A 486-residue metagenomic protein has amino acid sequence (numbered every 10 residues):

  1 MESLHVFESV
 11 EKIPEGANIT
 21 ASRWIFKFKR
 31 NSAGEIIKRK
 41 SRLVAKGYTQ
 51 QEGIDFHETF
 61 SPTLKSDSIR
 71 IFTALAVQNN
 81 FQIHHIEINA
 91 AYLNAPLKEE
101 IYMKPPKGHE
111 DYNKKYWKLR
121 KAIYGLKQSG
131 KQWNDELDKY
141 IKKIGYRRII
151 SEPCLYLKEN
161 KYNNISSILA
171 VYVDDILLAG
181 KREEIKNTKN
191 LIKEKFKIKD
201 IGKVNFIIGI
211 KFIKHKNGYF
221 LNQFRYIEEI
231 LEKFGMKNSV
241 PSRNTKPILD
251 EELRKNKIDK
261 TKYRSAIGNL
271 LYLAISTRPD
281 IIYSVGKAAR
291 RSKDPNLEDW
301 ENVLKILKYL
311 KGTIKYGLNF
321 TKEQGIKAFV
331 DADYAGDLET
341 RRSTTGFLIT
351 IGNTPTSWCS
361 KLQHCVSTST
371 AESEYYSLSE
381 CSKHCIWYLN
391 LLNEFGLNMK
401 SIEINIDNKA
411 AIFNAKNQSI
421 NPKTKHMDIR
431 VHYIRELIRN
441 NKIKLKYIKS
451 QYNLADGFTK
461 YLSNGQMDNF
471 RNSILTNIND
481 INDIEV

Functional and structural regions predicted by a protein language model:
M1, W24, G34, L43 (+24 more regions): Mobile genetic element proteins and their domesticated derivatives, centered on retroelements and DNA transposons
M1-I150, L155, I176, N482-V486: Chromodomain-type histone methyl-lysine reader module
K29, L93-P105, K127-Q128, K158-K195 (+3 more regions): Catalytic palm subdomain of template-directed nucleic-acid polymerases, centered on the conserved carboxylate motif
S41-R42, K46-Q50, L270, A328-A371: RNase H-like nuclease fold core
R70-T73, I201-K315, K449, G457-T459: C-terminal reverse transcriptase regions that engage the nucleic-acid substrate
H85-A90, K118-L126, R148-G180, K203-I213 (+6 more regions): Catalytic palm active-site di-aspartate
I144-S151, L177-I227, L231-E232, G317-N319 (+3 more regions): Polymerase palm active-site segment centered on the conserved acidic dipeptide of motif C
F206, G325, K361-V486: RNase H-like nuclease module associated with reverse transcription
